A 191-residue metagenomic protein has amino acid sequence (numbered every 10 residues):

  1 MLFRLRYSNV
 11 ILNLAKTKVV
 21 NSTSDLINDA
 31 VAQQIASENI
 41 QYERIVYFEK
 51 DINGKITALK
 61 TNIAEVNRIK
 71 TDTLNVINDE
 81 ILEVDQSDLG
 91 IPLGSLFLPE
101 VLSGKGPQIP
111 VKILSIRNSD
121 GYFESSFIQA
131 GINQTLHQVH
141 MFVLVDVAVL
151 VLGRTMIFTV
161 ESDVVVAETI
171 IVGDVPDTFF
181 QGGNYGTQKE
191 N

Functional and structural regions predicted by a protein language model:
M1-K18: Transmembrane signal-anchor/signal-peptide helices with a preference for the extracytoplasmic
K16-N53: Short extracytoplasmic
E43-T71: Signal peptide-directed extracytoplasmic domains
N62, N67, T71-F179: Soluble extracytoplasmic domains of inner/organellar membrane proteins
F180-N191: Compositionally biased, intrinsically disordered linkers/stalks adjacent to structured regions
